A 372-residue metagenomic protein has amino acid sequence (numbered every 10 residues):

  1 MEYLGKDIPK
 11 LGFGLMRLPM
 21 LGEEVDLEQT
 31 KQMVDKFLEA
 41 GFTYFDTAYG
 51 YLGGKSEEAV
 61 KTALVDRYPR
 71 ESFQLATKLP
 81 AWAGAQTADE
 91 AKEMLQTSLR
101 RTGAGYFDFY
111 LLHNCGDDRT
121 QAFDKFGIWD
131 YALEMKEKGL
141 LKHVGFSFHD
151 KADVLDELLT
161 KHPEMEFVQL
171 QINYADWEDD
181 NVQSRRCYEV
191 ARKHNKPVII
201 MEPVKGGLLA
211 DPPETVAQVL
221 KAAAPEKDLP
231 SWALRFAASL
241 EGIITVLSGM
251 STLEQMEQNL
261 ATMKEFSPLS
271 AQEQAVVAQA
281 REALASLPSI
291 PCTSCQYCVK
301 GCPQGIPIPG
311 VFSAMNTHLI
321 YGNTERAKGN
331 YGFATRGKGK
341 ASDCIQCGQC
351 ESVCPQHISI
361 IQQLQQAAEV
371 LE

Functional and structural regions predicted by a protein language model:
M1-F73, Y131, E137: N-terminal binding-site loop/beta-alpha segment at the start of enzyme catalytic domains that lines or forms
F13, T30, F37, F45 (+12 more regions): Conserved, mostly hydrophobic/aromatic
G14, A48, Y110-H113, S147 (+3 more regions): Conserved residues at the C-terminal ends of beta-strands
L21-G22, D35, E39, G84-V204 (+3 more regions): Glycine/proline-rich, positively charged, aromatic-decorated active-site loop/lid region on the catalytic face
D35, F42-T43, T62, R186-E372: Structured C-terminal cap/extension of enzyme domains
Y44-Y51, K142-F146, Q169, T245-L247: Short catalytic-loop micro-motif centered on adjacent basic/acidic residues
Y51, K55, H149-D150, S251 (+1 more regions): Short beta->alpha linker loops
E71-A83, Y110-H113: A short, structured active-site edge motif that brings together acidic residues
